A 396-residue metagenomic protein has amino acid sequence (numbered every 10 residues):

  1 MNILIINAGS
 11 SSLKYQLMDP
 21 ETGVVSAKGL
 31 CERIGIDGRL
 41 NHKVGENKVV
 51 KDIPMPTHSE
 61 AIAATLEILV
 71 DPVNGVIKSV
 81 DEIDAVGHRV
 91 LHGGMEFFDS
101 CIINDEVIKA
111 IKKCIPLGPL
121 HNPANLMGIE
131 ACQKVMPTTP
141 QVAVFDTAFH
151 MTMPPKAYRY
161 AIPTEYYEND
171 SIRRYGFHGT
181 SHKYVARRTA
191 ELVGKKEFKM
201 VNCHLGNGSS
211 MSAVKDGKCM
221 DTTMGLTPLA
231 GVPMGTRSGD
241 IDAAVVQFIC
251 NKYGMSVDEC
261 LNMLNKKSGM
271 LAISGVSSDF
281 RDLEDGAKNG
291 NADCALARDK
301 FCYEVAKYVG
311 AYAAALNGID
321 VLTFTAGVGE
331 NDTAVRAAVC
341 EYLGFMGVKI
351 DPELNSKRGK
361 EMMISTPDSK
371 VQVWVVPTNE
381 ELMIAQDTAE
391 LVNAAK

Functional and structural regions predicted by a protein language model:
I3, S12-P56, G225: Short glycine-rich, Thr/Ser-proximal phosphate-binding strand/loop in the N-terminal lobe of ATP-dependent enzymes
A8-G9, H88-L91, L205-N207, I319 (+1 more regions): Glycine-rich beta-strand-to-loop/alpha-helix junction loops that act as flexible
I68-I83, T189-G194, V309-D320: Phosphate/pyrophosphate-binding loops at sites that engage ATP/ADP/AMP, CoA/4′-phosphopantetheine, polyphosphate
L69, V73-H121, V142, F149-A157: Short beta-strand-loop/turn "lid" adjacent to the catalytic site in phosphate-handling enzymes
F149-K252: Glycine-rich phosphate-binding loop of actin/hexokinase-like ATP-binding domains
K215, M220-S256, N262, A326-K357: Catalytic phosphate/nucleotide-handling subdomain of diverse soluble enzymes
N262, G269-I273, F280-A315: Adenine-nucleotide phosphate-binding core of ATP-dependent small-molecule kinases
A295, D299-N317, G329-K396: Internal helix-turn-beta structural module
